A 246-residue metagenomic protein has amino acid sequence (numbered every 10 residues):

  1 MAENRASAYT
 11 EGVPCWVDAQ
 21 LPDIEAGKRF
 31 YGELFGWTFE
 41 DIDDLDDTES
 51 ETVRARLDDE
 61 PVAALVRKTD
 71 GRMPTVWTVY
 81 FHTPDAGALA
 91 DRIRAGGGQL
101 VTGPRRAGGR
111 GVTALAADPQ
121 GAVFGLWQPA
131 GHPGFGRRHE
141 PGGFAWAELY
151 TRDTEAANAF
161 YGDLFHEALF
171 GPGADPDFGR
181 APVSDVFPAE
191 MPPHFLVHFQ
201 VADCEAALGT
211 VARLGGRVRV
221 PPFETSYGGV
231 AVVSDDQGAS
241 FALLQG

Functional and structural regions predicted by a protein language model:
M1-Y9, G96-L149, G171-P182, V186-F187 (+2 more regions): Vicinal oxygen chelate
A2-E60, A95, G103-G111, L149-G179 (+3 more regions): Core segments of cupin and vicinal oxygen chelate
E3, W37-P74, P119, V123-A130 (+3 more regions): Conserved short beta-strand elements that form part of the metal-binding/catalytic scaffold of enzyme active sites
V13-P22, T52-A55, K68-R92, V112-A116 (+3 more regions): Vicinal oxygen chelate
G27, D43, D47, M73 (+8 more regions): Residues in flexible loops and secondary-structure boundaries
R29, D91, P119: Short alpha-helical basic/polar micro-motif
H139-F144, T154-E155, L164, P192: Short gly/pro-enriched beta-turn/loop segments at secondary-structure junctions
